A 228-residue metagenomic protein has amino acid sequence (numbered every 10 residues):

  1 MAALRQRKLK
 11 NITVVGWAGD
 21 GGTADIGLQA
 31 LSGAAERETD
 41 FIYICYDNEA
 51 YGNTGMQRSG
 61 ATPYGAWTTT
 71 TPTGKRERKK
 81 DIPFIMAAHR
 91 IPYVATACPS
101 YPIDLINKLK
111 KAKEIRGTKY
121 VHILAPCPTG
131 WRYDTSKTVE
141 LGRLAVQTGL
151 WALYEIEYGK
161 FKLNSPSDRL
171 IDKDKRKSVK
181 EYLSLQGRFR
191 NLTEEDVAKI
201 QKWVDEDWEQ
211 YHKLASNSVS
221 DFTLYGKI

Functional and structural regions predicted by a protein language model:
M1-G52, D104-N107: Thiamine diphosphate
L9-N11, S59-I115: Conserved thiamine diphosphate
L31-A34, S59-G60, K110-E114, S136-L141: Short, solvent-exposed amphipathic alpha-helical segments in soluble enzyme and RNA/protein-processing domains
C45, T96-A97, Y120-L124: Short, conserved beta-strand edge motifs with alternating hydrophobic and charged residues
N48-A50, Y101, L124-T129: Glycine-rich beta-alpha junction loops
G52-S59: Glycine-rich, charge-decorated loop segments at or immediately adjacent to ligand/cofactor-binding or catalytic sites
R116-T118, W151: Active-site lining segments that contact anionic ligands and/or coordinate catalytic metals
C127-I228: Flexible, low-complexity linker and terminal segments
